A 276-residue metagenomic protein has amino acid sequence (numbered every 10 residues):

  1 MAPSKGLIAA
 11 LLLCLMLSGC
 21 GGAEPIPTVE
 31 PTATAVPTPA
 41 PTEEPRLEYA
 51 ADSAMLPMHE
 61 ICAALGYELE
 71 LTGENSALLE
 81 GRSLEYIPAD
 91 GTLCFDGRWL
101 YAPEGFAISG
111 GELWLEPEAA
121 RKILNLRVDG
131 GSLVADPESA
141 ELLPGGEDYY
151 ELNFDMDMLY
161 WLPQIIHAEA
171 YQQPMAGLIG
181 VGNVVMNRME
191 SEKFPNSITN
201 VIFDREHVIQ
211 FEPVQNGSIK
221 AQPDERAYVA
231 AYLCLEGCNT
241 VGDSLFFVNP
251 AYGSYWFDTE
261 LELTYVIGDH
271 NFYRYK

Functional and structural regions predicted by a protein language model:
M1-I8: Bacterial N-terminal signal peptides that target proteins for export
L7, A33-P39, V201-R205: Short, compositionally biased low-complexity segments
L7, R46, H59, D96 (+3 more regions): Homeobox/homeodomain signature
A9, A64, C94, Y101 (+5 more regions): Residues in flexible loops and secondary-structure boundaries
M16-G19: C-terminal motif of bacterial Sec signal peptides marking the signal peptidase cleavage site
G21-W161: Primary recognition of N-terminal secretory signal peptides and signal-anchoring hydrophobic helices
G145-K276: Bacterial extracytoplasmic/cell-wall-associated proteins, especially those involved in peptidoglycan
